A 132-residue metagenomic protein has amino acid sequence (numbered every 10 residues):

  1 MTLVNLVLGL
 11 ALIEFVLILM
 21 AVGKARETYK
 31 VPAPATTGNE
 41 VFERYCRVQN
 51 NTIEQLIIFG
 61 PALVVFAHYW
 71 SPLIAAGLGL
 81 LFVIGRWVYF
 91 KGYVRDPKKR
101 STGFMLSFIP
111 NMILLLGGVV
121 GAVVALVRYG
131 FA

Functional and structural regions predicted by a protein language model:
L3-L17, L63: Alpha-helical transmembrane segments
V7-L10, C46-Q49, L78-L81, G103-P110: Physicochemical signature of membrane-embedded alpha-helices that form the seven-helix bundle of GPCRs, emphasizing
L12-E27, V83-G92: Transmembrane alpha-helical segments that form the membrane-embedded catalytic/substrate-channel core of multi-pass
M20-R47: Cytosolic, membrane-interface loops and tails of multi-pass inner-membrane proteins
N50-L63: Core segments of transmembrane alpha-helices that mediate helix-helix packing or line hydrophobic substrate/ligand
F59-G60, F66-R95: Mid-chain, well-packed structural core segment of small domains
V88-I113: Interfacial loop-to-transmembrane junctions
V119-A132: Juxtamembrane boundary at the C-terminal end of a transmembrane helix
